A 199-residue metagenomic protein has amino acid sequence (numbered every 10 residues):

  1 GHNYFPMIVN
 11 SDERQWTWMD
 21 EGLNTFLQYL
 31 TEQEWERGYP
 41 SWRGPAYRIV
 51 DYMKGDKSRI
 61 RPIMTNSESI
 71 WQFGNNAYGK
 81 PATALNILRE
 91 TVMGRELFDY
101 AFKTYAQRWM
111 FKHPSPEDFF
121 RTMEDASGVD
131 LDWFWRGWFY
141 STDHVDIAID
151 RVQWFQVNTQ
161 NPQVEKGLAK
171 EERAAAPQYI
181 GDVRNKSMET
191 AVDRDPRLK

Functional and structural regions predicted by a protein language model:
G1-K199: Hydrophobic alpha-helical and helix-loop surface patches within well-folded domains that function as non-catalytic
